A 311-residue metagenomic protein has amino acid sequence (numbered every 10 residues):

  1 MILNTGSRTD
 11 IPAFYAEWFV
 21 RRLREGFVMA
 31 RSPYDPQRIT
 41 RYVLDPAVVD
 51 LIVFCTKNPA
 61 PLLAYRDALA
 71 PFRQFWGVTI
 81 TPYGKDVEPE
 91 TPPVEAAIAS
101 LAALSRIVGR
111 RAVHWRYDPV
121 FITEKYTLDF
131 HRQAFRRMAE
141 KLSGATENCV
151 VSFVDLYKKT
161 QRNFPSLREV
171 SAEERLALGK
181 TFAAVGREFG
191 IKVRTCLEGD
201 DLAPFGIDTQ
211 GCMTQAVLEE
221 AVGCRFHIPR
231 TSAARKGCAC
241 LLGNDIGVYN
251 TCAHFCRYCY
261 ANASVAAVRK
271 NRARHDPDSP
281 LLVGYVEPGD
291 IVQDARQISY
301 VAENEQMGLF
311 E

Functional and structural regions predicted by a protein language model:
M1-V87, V94, A99-S105, R110 (+1 more regions): Conserved Radical SAM active-site core
T9, N58, I80-G84, P119-F121 (+2 more regions): Active-site-proximal loop/turn and secondary-structure-junction residues that shape catalytic pockets, frequently
Y83-T91, P119-D129, N163-V170: Surface-exposed cleft-lining segments at the edges of enzyme active sites
A96-R162, K180-L197: Conserved C-terminal portion of the radical SAM core fold that forms the substrate/S-adenosylmethionine-binding
T146-Y249: Catalytic cores of enzyme domains
V193-R194, I207-H227, L241, N262 (+3 more regions): Intrinsically disordered, low-complexity segments enriched in serine, threonine, and glycine
K236, N244-V265: Local cysteine-cluster metal-coordination motifs and their immediate loop/turn environment, predominantly Fe-S cluster
